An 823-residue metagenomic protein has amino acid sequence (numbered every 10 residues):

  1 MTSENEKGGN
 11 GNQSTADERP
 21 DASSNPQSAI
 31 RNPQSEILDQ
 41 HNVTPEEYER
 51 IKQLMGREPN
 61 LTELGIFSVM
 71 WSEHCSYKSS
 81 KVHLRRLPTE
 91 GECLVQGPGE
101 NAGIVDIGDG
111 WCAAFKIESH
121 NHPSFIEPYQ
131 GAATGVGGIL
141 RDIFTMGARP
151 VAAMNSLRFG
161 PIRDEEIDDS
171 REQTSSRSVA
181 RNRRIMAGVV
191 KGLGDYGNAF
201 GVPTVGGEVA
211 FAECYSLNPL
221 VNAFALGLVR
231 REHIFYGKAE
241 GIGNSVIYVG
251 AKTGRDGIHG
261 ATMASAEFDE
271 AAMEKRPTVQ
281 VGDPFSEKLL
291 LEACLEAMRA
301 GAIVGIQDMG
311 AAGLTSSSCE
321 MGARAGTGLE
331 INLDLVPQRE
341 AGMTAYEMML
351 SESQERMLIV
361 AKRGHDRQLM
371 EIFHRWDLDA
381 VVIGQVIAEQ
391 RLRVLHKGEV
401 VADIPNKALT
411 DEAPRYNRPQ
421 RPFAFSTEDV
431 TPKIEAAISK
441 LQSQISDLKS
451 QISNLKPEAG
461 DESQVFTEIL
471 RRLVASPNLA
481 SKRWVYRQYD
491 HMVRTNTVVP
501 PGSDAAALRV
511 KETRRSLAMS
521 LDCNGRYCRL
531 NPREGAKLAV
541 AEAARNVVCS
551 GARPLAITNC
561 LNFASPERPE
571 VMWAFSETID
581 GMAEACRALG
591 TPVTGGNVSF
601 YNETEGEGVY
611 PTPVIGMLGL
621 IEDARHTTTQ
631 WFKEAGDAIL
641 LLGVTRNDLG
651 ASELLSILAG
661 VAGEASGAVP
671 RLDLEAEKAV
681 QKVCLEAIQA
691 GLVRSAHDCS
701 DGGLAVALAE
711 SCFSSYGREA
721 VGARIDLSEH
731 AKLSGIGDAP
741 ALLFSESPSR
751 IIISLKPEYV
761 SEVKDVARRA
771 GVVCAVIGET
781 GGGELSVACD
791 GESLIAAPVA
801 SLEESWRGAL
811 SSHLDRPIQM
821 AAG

Functional and structural regions predicted by a protein language model:
S3: Short acidic-hydrophobic catalytic motif
K7, G11-Q13, D17, S24-S35 (+1 more regions): Arg/Gly-rich low-complexity intrinsically disordered repeat tracts
D21, Q34-L441, N454-G823: Glycine/proline-enriched, intrinsically flexible loops and inter-domain linkers
